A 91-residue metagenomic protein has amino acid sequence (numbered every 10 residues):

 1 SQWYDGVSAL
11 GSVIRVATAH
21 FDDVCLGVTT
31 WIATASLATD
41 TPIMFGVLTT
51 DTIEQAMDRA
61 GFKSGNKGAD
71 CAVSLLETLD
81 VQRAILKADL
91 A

Functional and structural regions predicted by a protein language model:
S1, W31-T39, K63, T78-I85: Change "in soluble alpha/beta enzymes" to "in soluble alpha/beta proteins
S1-W31, S36: Glycine-rich phosphate-binding loop
S12, V47, F62, A69: Gly/Ser/Thr-rich helix-start
H20-V24, A60-K67: Alpha-helix N-cap and loop-to-helix initiation/capping positions
T39-Q55: Mobile beta-alpha loop/short-helix "lid" or hinge segments that flank ligand
D51-G65, L86: Phosphate-binding/catalytic loops
G65-A91: A charged, well-structured terminal subsegment
